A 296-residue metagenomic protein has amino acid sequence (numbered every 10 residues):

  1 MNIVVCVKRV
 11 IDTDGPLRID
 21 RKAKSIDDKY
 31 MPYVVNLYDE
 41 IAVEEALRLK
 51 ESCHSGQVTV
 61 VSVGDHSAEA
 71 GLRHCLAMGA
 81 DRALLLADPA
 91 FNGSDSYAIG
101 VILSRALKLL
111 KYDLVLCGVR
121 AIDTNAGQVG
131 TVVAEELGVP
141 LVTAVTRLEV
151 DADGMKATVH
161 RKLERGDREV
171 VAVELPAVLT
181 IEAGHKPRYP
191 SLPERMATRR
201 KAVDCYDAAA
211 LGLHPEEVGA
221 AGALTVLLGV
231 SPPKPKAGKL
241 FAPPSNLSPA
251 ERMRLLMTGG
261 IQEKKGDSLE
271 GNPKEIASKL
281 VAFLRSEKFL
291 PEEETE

Functional and structural regions predicted by a protein language model:
M1-E296: N-terminal glycine-rich FAD/FM-binding segment characteristic of electron-transfer flavoproteins
